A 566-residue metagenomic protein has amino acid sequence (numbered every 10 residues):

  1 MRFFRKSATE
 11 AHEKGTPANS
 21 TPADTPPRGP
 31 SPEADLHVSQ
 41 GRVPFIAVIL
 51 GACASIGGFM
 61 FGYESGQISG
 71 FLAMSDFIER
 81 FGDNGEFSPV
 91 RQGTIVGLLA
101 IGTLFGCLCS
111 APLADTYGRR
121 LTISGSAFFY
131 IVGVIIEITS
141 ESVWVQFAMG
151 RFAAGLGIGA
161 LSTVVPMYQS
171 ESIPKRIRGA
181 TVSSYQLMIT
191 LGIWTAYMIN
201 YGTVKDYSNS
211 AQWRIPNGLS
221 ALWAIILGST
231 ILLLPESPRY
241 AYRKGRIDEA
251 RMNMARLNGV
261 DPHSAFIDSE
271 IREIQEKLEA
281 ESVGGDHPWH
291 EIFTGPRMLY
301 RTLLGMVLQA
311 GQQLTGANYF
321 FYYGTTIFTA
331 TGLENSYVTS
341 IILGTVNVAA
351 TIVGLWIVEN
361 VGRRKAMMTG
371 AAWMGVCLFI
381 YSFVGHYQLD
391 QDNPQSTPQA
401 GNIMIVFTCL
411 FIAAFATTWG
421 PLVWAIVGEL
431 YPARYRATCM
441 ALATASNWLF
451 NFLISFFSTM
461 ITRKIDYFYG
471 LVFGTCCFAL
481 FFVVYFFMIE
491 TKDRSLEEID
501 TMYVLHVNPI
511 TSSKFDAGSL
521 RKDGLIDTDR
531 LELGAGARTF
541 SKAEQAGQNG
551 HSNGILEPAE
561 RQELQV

Functional and structural regions predicted by a protein language model:
R2-A255, R272, E276-V566: Alpha-helical transmembrane bundle of multi-pass membrane proteins
R256-S269: Short intracellular "coupling" helices and adjacent cytoplasmic loop segments at the cytosolic face of multi-pass
